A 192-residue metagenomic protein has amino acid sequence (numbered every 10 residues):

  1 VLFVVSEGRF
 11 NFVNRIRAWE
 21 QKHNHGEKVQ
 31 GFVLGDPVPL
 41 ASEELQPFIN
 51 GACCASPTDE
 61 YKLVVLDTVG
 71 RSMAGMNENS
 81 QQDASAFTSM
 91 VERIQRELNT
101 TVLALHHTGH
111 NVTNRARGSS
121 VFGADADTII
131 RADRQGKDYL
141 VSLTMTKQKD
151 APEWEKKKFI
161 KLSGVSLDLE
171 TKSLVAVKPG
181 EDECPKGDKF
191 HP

Functional and structural regions predicted by a protein language model:
V1-N77, Q82, A86, R93 (+2 more regions): Conserved inter-motif catalytic segment of the P-loop NTP-binding fold
N14, G70, A116, I130-D133 (+1 more regions): Short, intrinsically disordered low-complexity segments
H23-H25, H106-H110, H191: Histidine (H) residue identity feature
L63, Q82-T171: Phosphate-binding/switch region of NTP-binding enzymes
C184-P192: Short amphipathic alpha-helical interface segments
